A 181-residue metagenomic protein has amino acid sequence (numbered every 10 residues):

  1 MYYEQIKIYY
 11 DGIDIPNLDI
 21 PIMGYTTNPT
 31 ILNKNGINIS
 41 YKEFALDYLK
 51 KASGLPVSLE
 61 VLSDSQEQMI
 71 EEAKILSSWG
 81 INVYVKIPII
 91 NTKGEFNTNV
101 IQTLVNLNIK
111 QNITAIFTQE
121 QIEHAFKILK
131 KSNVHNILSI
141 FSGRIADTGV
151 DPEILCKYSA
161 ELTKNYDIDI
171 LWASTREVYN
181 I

Functional and structural regions predicted by a protein language model:
Y2-T103, L107, I137, S142-I145: Active-site beta->alpha loop and helix N-cap motifs at the rims of alpha/beta catalytic domains
I15-I20, Q68-E72, T118-K130, R176-I181: Catalytic cores of alpha/beta
K50, K127-K131, A160-N165: Generic secondary-structure signature for well-ordered alpha-helical cores
E60, K86-P88, N112-I116, A173: Structural motif
N82, K110, D169: Residue-level detector of anion-binding/catalytic polar loops
I101-N108, F126-S132: Short, surface-exposed basic-aromatic patches at helix termini and helix-loop junctions that form
A115-P152: Histidine/lysine/aspartate-rich catalytic loop segments that bind and position anionic ligands
P152-I181: Active-site/ligand-binding-proximal alpha/beta "capping" segment
